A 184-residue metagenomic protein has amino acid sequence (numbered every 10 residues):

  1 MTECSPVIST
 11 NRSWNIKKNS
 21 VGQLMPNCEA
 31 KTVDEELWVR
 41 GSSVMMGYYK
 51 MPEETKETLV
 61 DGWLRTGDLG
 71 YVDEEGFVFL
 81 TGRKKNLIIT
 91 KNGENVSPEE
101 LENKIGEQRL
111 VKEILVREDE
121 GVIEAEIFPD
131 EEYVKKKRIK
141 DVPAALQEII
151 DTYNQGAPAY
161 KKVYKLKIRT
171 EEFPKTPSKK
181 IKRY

Functional and structural regions predicted by a protein language model:
M1-C4, S42, Y48-Y49, A125: Adenylate-forming
M1-E3, G22, V116-E118: Beta-strand->loop->alpha-helix junctions that form or flank phosphate-binding loops in nucleotide-handling enzymes
M1-N19, M51-E54: Active-site loops of AMP-binding adenylate-forming
V7-I8, Y71, P158: Membrane-embedded alpha-helical bundles of multi-pass transporters/translocases, especially carrier/permease families
L24, C28-T32, E36-T90, N95 (+1 more regions): Conserved ATP-binding/catalytic segment of the ANL
V44, F77-K104, E132-D141, A157-Y164: Adenylate-forming
L69, E74, E107-E131: C-terminal boundary motif of the adenylate-forming
K112-L115, E120-G121, D151-Y184: Conserved C-terminal "lid"/linker of ANL adenylate-forming enzymes
